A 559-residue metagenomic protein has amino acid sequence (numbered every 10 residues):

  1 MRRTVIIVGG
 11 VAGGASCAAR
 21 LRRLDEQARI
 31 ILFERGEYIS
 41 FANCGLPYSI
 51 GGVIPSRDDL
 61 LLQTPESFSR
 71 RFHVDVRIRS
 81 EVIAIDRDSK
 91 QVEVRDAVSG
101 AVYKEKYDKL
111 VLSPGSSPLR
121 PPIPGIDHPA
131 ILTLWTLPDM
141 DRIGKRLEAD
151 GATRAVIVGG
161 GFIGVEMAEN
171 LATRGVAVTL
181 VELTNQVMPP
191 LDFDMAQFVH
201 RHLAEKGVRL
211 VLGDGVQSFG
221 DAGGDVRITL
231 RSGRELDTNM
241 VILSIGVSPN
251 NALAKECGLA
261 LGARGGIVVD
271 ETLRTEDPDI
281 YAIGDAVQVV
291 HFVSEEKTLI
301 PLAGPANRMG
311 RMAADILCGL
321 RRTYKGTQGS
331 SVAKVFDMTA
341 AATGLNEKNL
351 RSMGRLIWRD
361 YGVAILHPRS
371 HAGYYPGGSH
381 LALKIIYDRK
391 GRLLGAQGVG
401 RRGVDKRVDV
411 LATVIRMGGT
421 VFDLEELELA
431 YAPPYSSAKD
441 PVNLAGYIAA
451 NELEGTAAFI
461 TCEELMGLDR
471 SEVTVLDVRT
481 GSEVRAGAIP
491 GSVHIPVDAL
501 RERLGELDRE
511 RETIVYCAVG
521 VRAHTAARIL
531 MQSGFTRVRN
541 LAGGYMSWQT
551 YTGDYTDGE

Functional and structural regions predicted by a protein language model:
R2-R77, A168-L191, S330, K406 (+2 more regions): Beta1-alpha1 glycine-rich phosphate/pyrophosphate-binding loop at the start of Rossmann-like nucleotide-binding domains
R2-T4, R23, A286-R402, P433-S437 (+2 more regions): Mid-to-C-terminal Rossmann-like scaffold of FAD/NAD(P)H-dependent oxidoreductases
R20-Y107, D192-R209, K348-R351, L444 (+1 more regions): N-terminal Rossmann-like dinucleotide/flavin-binding domain of flavoprotein oxidoreductases that bind FAD/FMN
Q27-R29, R71, R77-V98, E105 (+1 more regions): A Rossmann-like FAD-binding core segment of flavoenzymes
L61, R154-V156, F162-F219, I300-A306 (+1 more regions): Rossmann-like dinucleotide-binding cores of NAD(P)H-dependent redox enzymes
L112-R174, R209, V269-E271, V493-V497 (+1 more regions): Glycine-rich dinucleotide-binding loop and its adjacent helix/turn
D127-G151, G224-T229, R234-M312, V410 (+1 more regions): FAD-site-proximal beta/loop scaffold in flavoenzymes
F422-P433, S437-T474, G481-I514, A518-E559: Rhodanese-like catalytic fold shared by cysteine-dependent sulfurtransferases and DSP/PTP-type phosphatases
